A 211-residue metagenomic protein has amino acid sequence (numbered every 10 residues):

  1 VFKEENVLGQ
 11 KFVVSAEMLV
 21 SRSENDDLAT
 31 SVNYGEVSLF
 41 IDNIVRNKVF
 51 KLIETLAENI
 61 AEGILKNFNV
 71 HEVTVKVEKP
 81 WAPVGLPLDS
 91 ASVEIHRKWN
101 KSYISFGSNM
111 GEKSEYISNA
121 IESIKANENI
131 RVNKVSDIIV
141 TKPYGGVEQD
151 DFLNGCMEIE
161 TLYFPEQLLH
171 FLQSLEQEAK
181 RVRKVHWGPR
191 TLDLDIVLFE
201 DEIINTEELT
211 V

Functional and structural regions predicted by a protein language model:
V1-S102: N-terminal, polar/charged subdomain of small-to-medium soluble alpha/beta proteins
F2, E78-A82, I138-G145, V185-H186: Short, solvent-exposed loop/turn elements at beta->coil junctions and helix N-caps that rim active or binding pockets
A16, I60, N109, V135 (+1 more regions): Residue-level signal for inorganic ion chemistry
M18-V20, S108, E158-Y163, L198-D201: Short beta-strand-to-loop capping motifs
S23-G35, N119, S123-F164: Short, surface-exposed acidic-centric catalytic microdomains
E24-D26, K101, Y144-D151, E166-V211: Flexible, gly/pro- and Lys/Arg-enriched active-site loops
E72-V75, R131-S136, P189: A short coil-to-beta-strand element that immediately follows conserved catalytic motifs
S102-I121, N129-I130: Extended accessory regions or peripheral subdomains of proteins
